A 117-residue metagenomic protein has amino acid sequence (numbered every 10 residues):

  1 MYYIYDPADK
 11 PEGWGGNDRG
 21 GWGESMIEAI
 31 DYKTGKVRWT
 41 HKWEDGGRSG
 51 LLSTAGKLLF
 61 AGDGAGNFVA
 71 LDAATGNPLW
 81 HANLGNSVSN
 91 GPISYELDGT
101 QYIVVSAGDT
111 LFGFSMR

Functional and structural regions predicted by a protein language model:
M1-R48, L52-R117: Extracytoplasmic/lumenal domain signature
